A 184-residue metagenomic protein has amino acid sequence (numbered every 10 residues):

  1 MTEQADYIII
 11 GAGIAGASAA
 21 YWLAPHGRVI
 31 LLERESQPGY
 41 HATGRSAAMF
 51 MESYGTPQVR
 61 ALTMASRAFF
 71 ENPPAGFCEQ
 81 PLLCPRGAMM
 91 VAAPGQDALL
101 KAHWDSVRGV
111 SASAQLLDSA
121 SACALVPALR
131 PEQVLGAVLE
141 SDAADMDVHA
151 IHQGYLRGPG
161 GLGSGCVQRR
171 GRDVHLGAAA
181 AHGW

Functional and structural regions predicted by a protein language model:
M1-A15, I30: Beta1/beta-strand and adjacent pyrophosphate-binding region of the FAD-binding site in flavoprotein oxidoreductases
A12, A19-A20, S164: Small-residue (primarily alanine) positions within well-ordered alpha-helices, especially packing/interaction faces
A15, Q37, R172: Conserved Rossmann-like nucleotide-cofactor binding loop
A20, A24, G158: Gly/Ala-rich phosphate-binding loop of Rossmann-like dinucleotide-binding domains, activating on the conserved
A24-T43: Glycine-rich FAD pyrophosphate-binding loop
R34, S119, G171: Active-site loop/turn elements of alpha/beta-hydrolase fold enzymes, especially the short glycine-/histidine-rich
A47-L125: Dinucleotide-binding Rossmann-like beta1-alpha1 core, especially the glycine-rich loop that anchors the ADP
V138-W184: Helical element adjacent to the flavin cofactor pocket in flavoenzyme catalytic cores
